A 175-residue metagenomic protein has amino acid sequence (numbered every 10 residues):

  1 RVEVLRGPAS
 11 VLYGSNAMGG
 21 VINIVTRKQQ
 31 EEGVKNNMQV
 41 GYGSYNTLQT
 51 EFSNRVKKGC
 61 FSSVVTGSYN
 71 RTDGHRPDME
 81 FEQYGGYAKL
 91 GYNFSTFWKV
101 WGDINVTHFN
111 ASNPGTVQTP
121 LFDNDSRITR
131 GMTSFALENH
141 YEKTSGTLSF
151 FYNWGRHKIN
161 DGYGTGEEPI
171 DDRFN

Functional and structural regions predicted by a protein language model:
R1-V4, L12, N16-Q39, T50-S53: N-terminal periplasmic accessory domains that precede and gate Gram-negative outer-membrane beta-barrel machines
V2, I22, N36-V40, V65-G67 (+4 more regions): Membrane-embedded beta-strand positions of outer-membrane beta-barrel proteins
L5, V25, S53-K57, T66 (+2 more regions): Transmembrane beta-barrel domains of outer membrane proteins
G7, V25, Q39-Y45, S68-N70 (+2 more regions): Outer-membrane beta-barrel pore domains and translocons
G20, V34-M38, L48-F52, Y84-A88 (+3 more regions): Hydrophobic, lipid-facing positions within transmembrane beta-strands of outer-membrane proteins
E31-G33, T47, K58-F61, S95-F97 (+1 more regions): Strand-connecting loop/turn motifs
V40-T50, H75-F81: Solvent-exposed loop/turn segments connecting transmembrane beta-strands in outer-membrane beta-barrel proteins
T72-M79, Q83, N93, F97-G146 (+1 more regions): Flexible loop and strand-edge segments within Gram-negative outer membrane beta-barrel domains
